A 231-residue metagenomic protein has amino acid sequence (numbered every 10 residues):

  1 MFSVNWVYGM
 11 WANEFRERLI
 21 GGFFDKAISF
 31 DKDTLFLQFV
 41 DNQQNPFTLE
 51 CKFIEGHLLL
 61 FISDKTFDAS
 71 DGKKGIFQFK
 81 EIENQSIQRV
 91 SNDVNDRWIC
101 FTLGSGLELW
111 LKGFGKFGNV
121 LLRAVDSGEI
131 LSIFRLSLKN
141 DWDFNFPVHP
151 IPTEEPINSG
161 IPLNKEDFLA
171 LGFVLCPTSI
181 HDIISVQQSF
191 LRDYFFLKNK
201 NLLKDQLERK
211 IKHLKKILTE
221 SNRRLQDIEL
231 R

Functional and structural regions predicted by a protein language model:
M1-R231: Extended, highly charged segments
